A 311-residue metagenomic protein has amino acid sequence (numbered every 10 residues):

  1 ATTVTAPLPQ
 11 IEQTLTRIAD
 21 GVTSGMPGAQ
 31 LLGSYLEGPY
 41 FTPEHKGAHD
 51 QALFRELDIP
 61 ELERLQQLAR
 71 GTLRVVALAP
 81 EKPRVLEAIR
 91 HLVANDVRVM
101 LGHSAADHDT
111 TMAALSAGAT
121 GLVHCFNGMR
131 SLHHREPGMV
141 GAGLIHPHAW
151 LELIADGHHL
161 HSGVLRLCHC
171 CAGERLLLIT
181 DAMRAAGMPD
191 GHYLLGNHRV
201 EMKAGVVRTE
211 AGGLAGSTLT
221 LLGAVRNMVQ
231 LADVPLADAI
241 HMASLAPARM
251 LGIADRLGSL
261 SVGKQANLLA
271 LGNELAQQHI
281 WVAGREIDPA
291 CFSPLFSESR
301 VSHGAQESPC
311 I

Functional and structural regions predicted by a protein language model:
A1-E63, R84-V93, M112: Active-site loop-helix segments enriched in His/Asp/Glu that coordinate and activate a nucleophilic water at divalent
A1-T14, A29-P43, A69-E81, V97-M100 (+3 more regions): Divalent metal-dependent hydrolysis catalytic cores, especially in the metallo-beta-lactamase
P7-L8, Q51-A52, K82-P83, D107-H108 (+4 more regions): Short, small-residue-enriched loops and turns at beta-alpha junctions that line or gate enzyme active sites
L36, L92, L122, M228 (+1 more regions): Conserved, mostly hydrophobic/aromatic
T42-R70, M112-C125, M129, E136-W150 (+1 more regions): Active-site gating loops and adjacent loop-to-helix segments of metal-dependent hydrolytic enzymes
P80-H91, H108-D109, L132-V140: Active-site-adjacent beta->alpha loops and helix N-cap segments on the catalytic face of soluble alpha/beta enzymes
G138-L151, H169-L271: His/Asp/Glu-enriched, well-ordered alpha-helical/loop segment that forms or immediately abuts the divalent-metal
R249, S259-E298, H303, E307-I311: C-terminal cap of metal-dependent C-N hydrolases
